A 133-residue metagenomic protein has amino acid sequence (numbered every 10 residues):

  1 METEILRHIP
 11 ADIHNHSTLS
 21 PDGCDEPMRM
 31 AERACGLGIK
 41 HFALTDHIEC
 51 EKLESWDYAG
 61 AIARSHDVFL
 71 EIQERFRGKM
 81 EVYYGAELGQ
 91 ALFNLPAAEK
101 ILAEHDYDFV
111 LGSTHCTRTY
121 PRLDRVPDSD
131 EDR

Functional and structural regions predicted by a protein language model:
M1-L92: An N-terminally biased module of ancient metal coordination in phosphate/nucleic-acid-related enzymes
L19-P21, E104, G112-R133: Domain-core and long-helix interface of multi-subunit machines
G60-I62, K100-L102, D128-S129: Short, hinge-like loop/turn segments at secondary-structure boundaries
F76, L102-E104: Alpha-helix C-terminal capping segments
L92-L102: Distinct, well-ordered alpha-helical segments
